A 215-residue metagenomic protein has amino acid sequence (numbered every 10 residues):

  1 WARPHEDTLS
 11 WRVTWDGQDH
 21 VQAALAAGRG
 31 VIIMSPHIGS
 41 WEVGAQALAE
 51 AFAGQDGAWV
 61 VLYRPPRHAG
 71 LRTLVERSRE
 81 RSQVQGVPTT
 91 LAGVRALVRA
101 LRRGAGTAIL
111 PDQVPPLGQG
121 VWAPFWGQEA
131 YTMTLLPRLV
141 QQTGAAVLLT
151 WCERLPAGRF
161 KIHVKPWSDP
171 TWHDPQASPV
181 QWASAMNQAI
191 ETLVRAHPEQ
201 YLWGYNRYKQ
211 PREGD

Functional and structural regions predicted by a protein language model:
W1-A2, A157: Proline-centered turn/helix-capping motifs that create local helix->coil transitions or kinks
A2-V31, G39: A short, well-structured juxtamembrane/interface segment
D7-V13, Q83-T89, F125-G127, W172: Short, flexible loop segments at the rims of nucleotide/cofactor-binding pockets, characterized by
D16, L62, K165: Residues in well-ordered beta-strands of folded domains
D16, M34, I38, W126 (+1 more regions): Short glycine-rich loop/turn motifs that provide flexible caps or phosphate-binding loops at active sites
A23-A27, E50, L91-D215: Non-catalytic C-terminal accessory region of glycerolipid acyltransferases and related lyso-lipid remodeling enzymes
A27-L91, L117-P124: Catalytic core of membrane glycerolipid acyltransferases/transacylases, capturing the structured, soluble-facing
